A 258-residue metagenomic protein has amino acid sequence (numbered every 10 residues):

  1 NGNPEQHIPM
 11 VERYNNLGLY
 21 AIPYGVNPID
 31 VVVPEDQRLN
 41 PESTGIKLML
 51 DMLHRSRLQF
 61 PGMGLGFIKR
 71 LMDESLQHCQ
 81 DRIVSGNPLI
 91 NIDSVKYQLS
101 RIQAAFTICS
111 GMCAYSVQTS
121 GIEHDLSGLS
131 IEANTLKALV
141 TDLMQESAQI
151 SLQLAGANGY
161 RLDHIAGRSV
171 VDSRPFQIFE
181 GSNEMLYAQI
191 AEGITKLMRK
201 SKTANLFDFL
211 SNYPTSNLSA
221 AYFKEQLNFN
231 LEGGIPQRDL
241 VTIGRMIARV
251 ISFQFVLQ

Functional and structural regions predicted by a protein language model:
N1-F60, M198-R238, T242-R245: FAD-binding core of flavoproteins
M49, S116, V170-S173: Short alpha-helical scaffolding segments that buttress acidic/His motifs in well-ordered protein cores
H54, P61-L65, L76, A105 (+2 more regions): A conserved active-site cap/scaffold subdomain adjacent to cofactor or substrate pockets
R57-E123, S219-L257: Extended amphipathic alpha-helical segments enriched in small hydrophobics
Y97, G128-T135, V171-I178: Short beta-alpha connecting loops at secondary-structure transitions that line or flank enzyme active sites
T107-L139, L152-Q153: C-terminal helix-coil-helix/basic helical segment that borders enzyme active sites and/or dimer interfaces and provides
M112, M144-S151, G156-R161, S169: Contiguous mid-protein beta-loop-alpha structural module that forms a pocket-lining wall or clamp of enzyme active
A157-E225, I235-P236: Glycine-rich phosphate/cofactor-binding loops in nucleotide/flavin-utilizing enzymes
